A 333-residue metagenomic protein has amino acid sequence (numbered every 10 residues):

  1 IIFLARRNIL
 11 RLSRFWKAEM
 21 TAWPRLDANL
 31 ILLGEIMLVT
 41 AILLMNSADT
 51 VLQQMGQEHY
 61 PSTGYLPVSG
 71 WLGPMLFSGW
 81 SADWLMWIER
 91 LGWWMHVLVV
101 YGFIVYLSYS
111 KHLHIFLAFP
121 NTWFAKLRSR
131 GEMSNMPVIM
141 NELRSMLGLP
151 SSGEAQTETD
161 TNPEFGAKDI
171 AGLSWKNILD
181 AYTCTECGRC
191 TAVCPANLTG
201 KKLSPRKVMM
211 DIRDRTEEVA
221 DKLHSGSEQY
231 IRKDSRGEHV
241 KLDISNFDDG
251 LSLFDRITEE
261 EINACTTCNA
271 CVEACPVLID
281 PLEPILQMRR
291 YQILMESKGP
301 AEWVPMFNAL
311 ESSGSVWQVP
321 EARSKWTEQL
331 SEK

Functional and structural regions predicted by a protein language model:
I1-E154, R206, M210: Membrane-embedded alpha-helical bundles of multi-pass integral membrane proteins
I2, I9, G172-W175, A181 (+4 more regions): Iron-sulfur-cluster electron-transfer modules
I2, V105, L113-H114, T191-V193 (+2 more regions): Beta-sheet entry/capping signal
A22-W23, N29, M86-W94, L173-T185 (+1 more regions): Flexible gly/pro/ser-rich segments immediately N-terminal to CXXCH heme-c attachment motifs in exported/periplasmic
D83-M86, I104-S108, K176, Y182 (+3 more regions): Catalytic cores of large soluble enzymes that bind and process phosphate-bearing ligands
W84, Y101, W175-N177, R189-A196 (+1 more regions): Glycine- and acidic
G131-K202, E311, S315-S331: Non-transmembrane accessory domains of multi-pass membrane transporters/channels
I212-D214: Short, glycine/proline-biased beta-turn/loop segments that scaffold the active-site neighborhood
